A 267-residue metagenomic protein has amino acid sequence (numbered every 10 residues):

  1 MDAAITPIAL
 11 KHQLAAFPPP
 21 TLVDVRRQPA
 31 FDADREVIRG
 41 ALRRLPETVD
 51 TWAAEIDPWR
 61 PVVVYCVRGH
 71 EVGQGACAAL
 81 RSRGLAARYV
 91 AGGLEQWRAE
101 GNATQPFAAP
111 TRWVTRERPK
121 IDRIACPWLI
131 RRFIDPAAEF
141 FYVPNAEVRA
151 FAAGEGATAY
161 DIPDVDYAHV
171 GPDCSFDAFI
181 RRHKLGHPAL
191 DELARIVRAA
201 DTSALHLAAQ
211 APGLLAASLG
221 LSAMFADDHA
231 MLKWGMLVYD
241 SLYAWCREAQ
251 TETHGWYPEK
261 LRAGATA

Functional and structural regions predicted by a protein language model:
M1-E36, Q105-C126, R132, G255-E259: Flexible, polar/low-complexity N-terminal or interdomain linker segments that lie immediately upstream of folded
P20, V62, A87-R88, A138-F140: Hydrophobic anchor at the start of a short beta-strand that flanks the dinucleotide cofactor-binding loop
D32-I38, A150-G154: Short loop/helix-cap segments at secondary-structure boundaries that form the rim of catalytic
R43-L45: Short acidic-hydrophobic, aromatic-tinged amphipathic segments that line or gate anion-handling sites
V49-Q96: Catalytic cysteine-centered active loop of the rhodanese-like fold, especially the PTP/DSP P-loop
G93-N102, T111: Long, charge-dense
P110-R118, D122-E259, A267: Extended, well-folded catalytic/binding cores that form a central cleft or groove in large enzyme and scaffold domains
